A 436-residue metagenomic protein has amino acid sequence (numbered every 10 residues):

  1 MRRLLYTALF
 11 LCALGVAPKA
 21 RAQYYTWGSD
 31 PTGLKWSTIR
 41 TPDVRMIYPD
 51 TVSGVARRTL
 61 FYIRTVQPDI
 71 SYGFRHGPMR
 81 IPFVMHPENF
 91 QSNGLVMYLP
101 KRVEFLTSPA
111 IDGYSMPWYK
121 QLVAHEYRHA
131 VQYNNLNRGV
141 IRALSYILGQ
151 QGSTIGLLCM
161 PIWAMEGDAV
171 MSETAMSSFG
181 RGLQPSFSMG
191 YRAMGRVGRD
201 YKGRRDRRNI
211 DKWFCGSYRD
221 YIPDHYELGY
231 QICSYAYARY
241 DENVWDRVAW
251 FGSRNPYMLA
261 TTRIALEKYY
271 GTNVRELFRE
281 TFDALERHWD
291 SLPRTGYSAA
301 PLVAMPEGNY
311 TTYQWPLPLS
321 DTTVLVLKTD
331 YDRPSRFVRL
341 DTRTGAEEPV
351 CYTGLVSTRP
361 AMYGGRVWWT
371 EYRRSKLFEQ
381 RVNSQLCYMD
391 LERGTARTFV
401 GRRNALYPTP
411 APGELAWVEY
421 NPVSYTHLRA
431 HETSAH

Functional and structural regions predicted by a protein language model:
L4-A13: Sec-dependent N-terminal signal peptides
A22-I155, P161: Juxtacatalytic substrate-recognition/specificity segment
T26-S29, K35-T38, D220-P223, V248-W250 (+3 more regions): Beta/coil-rich, acidic/histidine-enriched accessory regions frequently appended to metallopeptidases
P31, P117-L122, A130, N135-S234 (+4 more regions): Acidic/His/Gly-enriched intrinsically disordered linker/tail segments that often contain short helix/coil "MoRF-like"
L95, G113, K120-Q121, M160-I162 (+4 more regions): Conserved beta-propeller blade repeats
D330-P334, L377-N383, N421-Y425: Short, solvent-exposed loop/turn segments at conserved positions within beta-propeller repeat blades
T426-T433: Conserved small/polar residues in nucleotide/adenosyl-binding loops
